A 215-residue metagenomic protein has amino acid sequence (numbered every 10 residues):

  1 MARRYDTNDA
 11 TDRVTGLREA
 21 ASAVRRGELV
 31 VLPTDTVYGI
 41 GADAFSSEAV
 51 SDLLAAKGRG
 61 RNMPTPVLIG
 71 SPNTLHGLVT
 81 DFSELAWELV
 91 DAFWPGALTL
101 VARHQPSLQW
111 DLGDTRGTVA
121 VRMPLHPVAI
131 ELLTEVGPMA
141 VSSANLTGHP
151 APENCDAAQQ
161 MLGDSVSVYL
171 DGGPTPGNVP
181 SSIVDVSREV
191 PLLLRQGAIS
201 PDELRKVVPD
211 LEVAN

Functional and structural regions predicted by a protein language model:
M1-N215: Active-site-adjacent structural elements in enzyme catalytic cores
